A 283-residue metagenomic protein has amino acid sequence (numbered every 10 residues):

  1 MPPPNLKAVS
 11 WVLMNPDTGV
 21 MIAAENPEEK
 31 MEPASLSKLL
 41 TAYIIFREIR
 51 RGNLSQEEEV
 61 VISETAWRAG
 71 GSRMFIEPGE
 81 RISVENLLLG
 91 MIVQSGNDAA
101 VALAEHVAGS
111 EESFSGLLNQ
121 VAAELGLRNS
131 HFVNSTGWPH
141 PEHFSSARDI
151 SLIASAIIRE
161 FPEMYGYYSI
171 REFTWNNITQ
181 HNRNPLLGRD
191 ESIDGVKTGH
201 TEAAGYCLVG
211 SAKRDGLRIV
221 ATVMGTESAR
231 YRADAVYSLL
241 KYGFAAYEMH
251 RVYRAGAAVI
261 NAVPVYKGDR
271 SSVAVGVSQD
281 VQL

Functional and structural regions predicted by a protein language model:
M1-E160, F173-N176: Active-site-adjacent loops and short helices of periplasmic peptidoglycan-processing enzymes
L127-H131, P139-F144, R148-L283: Domain-terminus/edge residues, biased toward the C-terminal soluble/receptor-binding domains of extracytoplasmic
